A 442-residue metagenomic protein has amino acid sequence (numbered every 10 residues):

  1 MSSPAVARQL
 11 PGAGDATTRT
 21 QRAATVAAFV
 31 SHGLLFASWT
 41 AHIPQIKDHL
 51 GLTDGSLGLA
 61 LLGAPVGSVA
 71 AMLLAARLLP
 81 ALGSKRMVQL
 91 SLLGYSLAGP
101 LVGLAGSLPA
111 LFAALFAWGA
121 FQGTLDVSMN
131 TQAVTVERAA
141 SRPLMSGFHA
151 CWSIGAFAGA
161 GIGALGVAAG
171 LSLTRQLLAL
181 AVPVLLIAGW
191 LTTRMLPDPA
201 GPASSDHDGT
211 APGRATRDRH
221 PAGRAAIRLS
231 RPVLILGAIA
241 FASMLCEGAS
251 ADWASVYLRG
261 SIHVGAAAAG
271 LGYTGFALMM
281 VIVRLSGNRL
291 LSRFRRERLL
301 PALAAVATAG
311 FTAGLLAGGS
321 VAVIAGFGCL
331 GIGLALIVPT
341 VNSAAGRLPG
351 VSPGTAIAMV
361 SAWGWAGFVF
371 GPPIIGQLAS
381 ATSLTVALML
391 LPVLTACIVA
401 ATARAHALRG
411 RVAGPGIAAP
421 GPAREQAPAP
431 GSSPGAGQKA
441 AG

Functional and structural regions predicted by a protein language model:
A41-G55, D252-A268: Short amphipathic helix-loop junctions that connect adjacent transmembrane helices in Major Facilitator Superfamily/SLC
I46-K47, L78-L79, L165-G170, L258-R259 (+3 more regions): Interfacial helix-cap and linker-helix signal at transmembrane-aqueous boundaries of multi-pass secondary transporters
G51, G83, L104-P109, H263 (+2 more regions): Helix-breaking motifs and short loop linkers at transmembrane-helix boundaries and internal kinks in secondary membrane
A70-S84, V167, V283-R296, A379: Helix-to-loop junctions at the C-terminal end of transmembrane segments in multipass secondary transporters
K85-V88, L300-P301: Primarily marks hydrophobic transmembrane alpha-helices of the MFS/SLC 12-helix fold
T124-A139, L336-P349: Intracellular juxtamembrane helix-capping segments at the cytosolic ends of symmetry-related transmembrane helices
F148-P199: Helix-loop-helix hairpin linking two adjacent transmembrane segments in secondary transporters
F294-V341: C-terminal transmembrane helical hairpin of 12-TM major facilitator-type secondary transporters
